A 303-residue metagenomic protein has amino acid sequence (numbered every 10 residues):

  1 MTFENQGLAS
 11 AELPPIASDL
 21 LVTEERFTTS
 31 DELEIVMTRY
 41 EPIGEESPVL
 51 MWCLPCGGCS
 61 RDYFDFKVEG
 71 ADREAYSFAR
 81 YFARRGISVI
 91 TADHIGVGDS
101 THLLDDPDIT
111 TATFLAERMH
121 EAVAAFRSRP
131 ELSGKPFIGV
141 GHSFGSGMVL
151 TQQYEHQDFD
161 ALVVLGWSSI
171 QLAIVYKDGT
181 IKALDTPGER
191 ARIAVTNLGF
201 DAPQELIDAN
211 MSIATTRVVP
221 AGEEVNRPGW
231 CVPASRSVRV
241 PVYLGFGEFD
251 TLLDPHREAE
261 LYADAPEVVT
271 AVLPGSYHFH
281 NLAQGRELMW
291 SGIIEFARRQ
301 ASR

Functional and structural regions predicted by a protein language model:
N5-E45: N-terminal cap/lid segment of alpha/beta-hydrolase-fold proteins
E45-I87: Short, surface-exposed "cap/lid" segments of acyl-processing enzymes
D62, I90-I109, F279: Glycine-rich "HGGG/HGxG" loop immediately N-terminal to the catalytic nucleophile of the alpha/beta-hydrolase
D108-P130: Alpha/beta-hydrolase active-site loop
P130-S143: Alpha/beta-hydrolase fold nucleophile elbow
V238, L244-F246: Short beta-strand/loop motif that positions the catalytic acidic residue of the alpha/beta-hydrolase fold
E248-Y277: Conserved loop-alpha-helix segment in the C-terminal half of the alpha/beta-hydrolase fold that carries the catalytic
S276-L288: Catalytic histidine-centered segment of alpha/beta-hydrolase-like enzymes
